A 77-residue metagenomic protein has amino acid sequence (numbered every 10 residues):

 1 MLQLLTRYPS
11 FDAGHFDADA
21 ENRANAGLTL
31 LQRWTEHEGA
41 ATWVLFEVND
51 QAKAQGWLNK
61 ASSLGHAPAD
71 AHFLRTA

Functional and structural regions predicted by a protein language model:
M1-A77: Short S/T/G/P-rich N-terminal loop/turn motif that feeds into the first structured element of a domain
